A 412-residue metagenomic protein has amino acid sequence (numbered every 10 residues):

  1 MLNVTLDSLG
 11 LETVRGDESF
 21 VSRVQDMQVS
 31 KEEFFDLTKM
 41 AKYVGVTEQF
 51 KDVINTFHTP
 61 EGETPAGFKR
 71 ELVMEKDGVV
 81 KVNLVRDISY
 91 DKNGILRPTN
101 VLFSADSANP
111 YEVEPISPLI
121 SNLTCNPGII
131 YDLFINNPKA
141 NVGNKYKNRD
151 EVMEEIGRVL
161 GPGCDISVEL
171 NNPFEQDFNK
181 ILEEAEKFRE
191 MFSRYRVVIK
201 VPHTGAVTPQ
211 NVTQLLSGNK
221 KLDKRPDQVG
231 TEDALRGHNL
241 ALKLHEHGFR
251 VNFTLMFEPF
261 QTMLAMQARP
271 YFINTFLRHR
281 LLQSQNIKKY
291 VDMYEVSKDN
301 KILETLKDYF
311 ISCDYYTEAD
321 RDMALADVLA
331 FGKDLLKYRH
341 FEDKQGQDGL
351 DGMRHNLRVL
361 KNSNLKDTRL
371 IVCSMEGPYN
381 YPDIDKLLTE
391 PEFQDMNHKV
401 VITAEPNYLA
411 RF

Functional and structural regions predicted by a protein language model:
M1-N100, D106, Y338-G352, L370-F412: Long, compositionally biased, glycine/small-hydrophobic-enriched stretches that function as flexible linkers, tethers
N3, D17, E61-A66, N172-D177 (+4 more regions): Short, structured coil/loop segments at alpha-helix boundaries
F20, F34-F35, F50, F57 (+17 more regions): Phenylalanine-focused residue identity feature
F68-L84, T99, S104-L235: Active-site beta->alpha loop and helix N-cap motifs at the rims of alpha/beta catalytic domains
I88-Y90, P173, L244: Catalytic cores of phosphodiester-bond-cleaving enzymes
Y90-L96, G157, L360-S363: Short boundary motifs at domain starts and secondary-structure transition points
G94-L96, E114, L242: Residue-level signal for the start and early helices of compact helical domains
T213-R411: Catalytic alpha/beta core domains of metabolic enzymes, predominantly
